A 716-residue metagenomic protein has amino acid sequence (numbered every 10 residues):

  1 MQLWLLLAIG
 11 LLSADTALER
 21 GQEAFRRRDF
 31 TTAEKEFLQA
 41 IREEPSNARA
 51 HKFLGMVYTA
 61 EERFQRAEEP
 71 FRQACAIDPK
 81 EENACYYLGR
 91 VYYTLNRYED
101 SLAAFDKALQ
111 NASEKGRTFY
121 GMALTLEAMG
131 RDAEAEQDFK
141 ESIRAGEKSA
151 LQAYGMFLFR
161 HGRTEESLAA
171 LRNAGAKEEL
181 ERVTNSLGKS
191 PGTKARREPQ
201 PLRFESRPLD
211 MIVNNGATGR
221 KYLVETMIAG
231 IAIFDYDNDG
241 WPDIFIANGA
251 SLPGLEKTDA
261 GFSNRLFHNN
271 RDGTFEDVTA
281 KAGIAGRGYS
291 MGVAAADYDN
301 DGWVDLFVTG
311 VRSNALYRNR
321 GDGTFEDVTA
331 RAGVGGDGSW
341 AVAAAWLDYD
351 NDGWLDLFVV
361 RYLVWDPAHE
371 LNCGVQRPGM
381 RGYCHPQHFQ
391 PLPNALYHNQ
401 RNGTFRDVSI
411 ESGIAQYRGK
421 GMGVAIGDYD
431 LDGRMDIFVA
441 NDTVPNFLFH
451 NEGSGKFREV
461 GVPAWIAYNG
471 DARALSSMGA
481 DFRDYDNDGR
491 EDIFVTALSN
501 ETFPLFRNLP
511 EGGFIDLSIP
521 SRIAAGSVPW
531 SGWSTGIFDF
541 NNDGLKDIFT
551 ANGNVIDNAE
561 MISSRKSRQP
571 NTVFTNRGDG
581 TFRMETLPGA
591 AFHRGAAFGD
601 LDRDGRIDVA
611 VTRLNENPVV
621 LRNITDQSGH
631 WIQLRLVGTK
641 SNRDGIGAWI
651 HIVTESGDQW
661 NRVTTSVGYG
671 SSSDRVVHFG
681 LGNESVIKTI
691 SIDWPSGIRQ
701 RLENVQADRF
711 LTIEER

Functional and structural regions predicted by a protein language model:
R26-R27, A60-E61, T94-L95, A128-M129 (+2 more regions): Register position in tetratricopeptide repeats
L209-G230, A282-A294, V334-A345, Q390 (+7 more regions): Repeat-based blade/solenoid architectures
D210, A217-T218, R522-A525, I556 (+2 more regions): Gly/Ser/Thr/Pro-enriched helix-cap/hinge segments flanking short amphipathic alpha-helices
I228-N238, H268, Y289-V304, R318 (+8 more regions): Beta-propeller blade termini
I244-N248, D301-G310, L357-R361, I437-N441 (+4 more regions): Hydrophobic beta-strand segments that make up the repeating blades of beta-propeller and related beta-repeat
